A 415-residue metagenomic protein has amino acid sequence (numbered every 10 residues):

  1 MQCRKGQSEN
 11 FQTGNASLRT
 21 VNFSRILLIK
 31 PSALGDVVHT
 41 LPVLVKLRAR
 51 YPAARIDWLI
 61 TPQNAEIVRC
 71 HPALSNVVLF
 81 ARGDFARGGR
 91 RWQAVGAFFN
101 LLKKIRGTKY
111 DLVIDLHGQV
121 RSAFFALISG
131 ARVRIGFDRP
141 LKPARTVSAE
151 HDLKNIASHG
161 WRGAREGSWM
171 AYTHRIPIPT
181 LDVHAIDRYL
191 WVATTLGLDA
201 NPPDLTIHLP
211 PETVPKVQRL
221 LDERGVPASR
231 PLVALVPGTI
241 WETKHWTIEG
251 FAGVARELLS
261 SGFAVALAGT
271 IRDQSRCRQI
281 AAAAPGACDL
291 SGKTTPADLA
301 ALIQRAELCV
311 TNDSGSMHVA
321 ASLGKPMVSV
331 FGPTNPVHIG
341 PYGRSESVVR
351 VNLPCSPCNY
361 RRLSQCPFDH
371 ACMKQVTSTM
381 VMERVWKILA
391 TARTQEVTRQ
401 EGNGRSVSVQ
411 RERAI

Functional and structural regions predicted by a protein language model:
M1-I415: Catalytic machinery of carbohydrate-active enzymes, primarily nucleotide-sugar-dependent glycosyltransferases
